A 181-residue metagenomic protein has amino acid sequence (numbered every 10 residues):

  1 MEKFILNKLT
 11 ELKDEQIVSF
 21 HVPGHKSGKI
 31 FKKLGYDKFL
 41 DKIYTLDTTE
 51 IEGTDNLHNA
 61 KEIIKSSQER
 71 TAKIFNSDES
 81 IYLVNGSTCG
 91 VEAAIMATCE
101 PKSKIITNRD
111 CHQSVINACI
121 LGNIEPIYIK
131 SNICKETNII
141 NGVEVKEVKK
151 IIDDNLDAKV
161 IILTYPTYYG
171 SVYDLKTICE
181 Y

Functional and structural regions predicted by a protein language model:
M1-E62: N-terminal "arm"/small-domain region of PLP-dependent enzymes with the aminotransferase-like
I43-C89: Conserved N-terminal alpha-helix of the aminotransferase class I/II PLP-enzyme fold
I64, N85-G90, C111-Q113, P166-S171: Gly/Ser/Thr-rich loops at beta-strand to alpha-helix junctions that form or flank small-molecule/cofactor-binding
E79-S103, A118: Conserved beta-loop-alpha segment that forms the PLP phosphate-binding cup at the N-terminus of a helix
T107-E125: Substrate-binding/gating loop at the entrance of the active-site cleft, primarily in PLP-dependent aminotransferase-like
D110-H112, K130-E136: Short, acidic/turn-prone active-site loops that include or flank metal/cofactor- and phosphate-binding residues
T137-Y181: Active-site phosphate-binding strand-loop segment of PLP-dependent enzymes
